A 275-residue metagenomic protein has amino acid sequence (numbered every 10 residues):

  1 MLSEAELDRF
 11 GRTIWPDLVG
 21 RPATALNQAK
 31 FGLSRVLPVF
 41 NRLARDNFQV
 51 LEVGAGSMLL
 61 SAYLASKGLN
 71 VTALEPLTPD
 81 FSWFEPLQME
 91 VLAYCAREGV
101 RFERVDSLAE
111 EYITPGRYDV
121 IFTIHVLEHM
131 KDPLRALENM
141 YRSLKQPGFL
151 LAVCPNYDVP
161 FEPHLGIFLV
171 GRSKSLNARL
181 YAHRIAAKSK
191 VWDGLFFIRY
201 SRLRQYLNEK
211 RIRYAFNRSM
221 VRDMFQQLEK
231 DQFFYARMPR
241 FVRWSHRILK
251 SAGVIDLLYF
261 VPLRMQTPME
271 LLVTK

Functional and structural regions predicted by a protein language model:
M1-G116, V120, R264-V273: Conserved N-terminal segment of class I S-adenosyl-L-methionine
S57-L60, L77-P79, L127, Y157-V159 (+1 more regions): Short, solvent-exposed loop/turn segments at secondary-structure junctions
A62-A65, L137-Y141: A structural alpha-helix within SAM-dependent methyltransferase catalytic domains
Q88, L134-N139, F149-T274: S-adenosyl-L-methionine-dependent methyltransferase catalytic module, highlighting the catalytic core
V120-V126: A short beta-strand submotif of the Rossmann-like class I SAM-dependent methyltransferase core that lines
M130-K131, L144-Q146: Helix-to-beta-strand junctions that scaffold the AdoMet/dcAdoMet cofactor pocket in Class I SAM-dependent enzymes
